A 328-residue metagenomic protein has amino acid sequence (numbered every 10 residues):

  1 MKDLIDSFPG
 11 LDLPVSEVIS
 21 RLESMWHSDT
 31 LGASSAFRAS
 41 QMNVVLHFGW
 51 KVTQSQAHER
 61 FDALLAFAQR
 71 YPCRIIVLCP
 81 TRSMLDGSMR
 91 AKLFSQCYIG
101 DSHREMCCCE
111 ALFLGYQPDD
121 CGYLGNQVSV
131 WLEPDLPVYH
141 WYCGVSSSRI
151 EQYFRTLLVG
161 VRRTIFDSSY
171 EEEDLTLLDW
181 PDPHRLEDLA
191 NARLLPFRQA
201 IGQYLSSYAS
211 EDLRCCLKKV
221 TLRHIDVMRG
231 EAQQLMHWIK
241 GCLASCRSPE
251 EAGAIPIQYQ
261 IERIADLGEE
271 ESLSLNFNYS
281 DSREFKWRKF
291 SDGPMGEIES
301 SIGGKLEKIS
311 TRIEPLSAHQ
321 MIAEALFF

Functional and structural regions predicted by a protein language model:
M1-D3, S7-G10, R21-L31, S40-M42 (+5 more regions): C-terminal structured domains
M1-H140: An N-terminal, globular interaction/scaffold subdomain
R38, M106, L132, L158 (+2 more regions): A short, structural micro-pattern
V52-S55, M228-G230, Y279-R288: Short, surface-exposed beta-strand/loop "edge" segments at domain boundaries and coil↔beta transitions
L65-V77, L132-Y139, V159-I165, K240-Q258: Structural alpha-beta junctions
L85, S147-S148, R229-G230: Flexible loop/turn segments at secondary-structure boundaries
F94-C97, D101, C109-S206: Internal, hydrophobic cores of structured domains that mediate oligomerization or house catalytic pockets within large
E171, T176-E270: A contiguous, surface-oriented mixed alpha/beta subdomain in the mid-to-C-terminal portion of proteins that forms
